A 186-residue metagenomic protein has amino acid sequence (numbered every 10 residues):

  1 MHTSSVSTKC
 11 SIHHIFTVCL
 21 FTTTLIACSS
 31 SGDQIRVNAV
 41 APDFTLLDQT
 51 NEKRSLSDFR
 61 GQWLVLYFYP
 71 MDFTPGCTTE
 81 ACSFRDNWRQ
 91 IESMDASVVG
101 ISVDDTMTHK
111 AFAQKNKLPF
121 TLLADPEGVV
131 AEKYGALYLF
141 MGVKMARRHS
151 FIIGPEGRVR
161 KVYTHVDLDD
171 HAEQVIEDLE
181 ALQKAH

Functional and structural regions predicted by a protein language model:
M1-C10: N-terminal secretory signal peptides that target proteins for export/translocation
H14-L25: Bacterial N-terminal signal peptides
T24-D43, H186: N-proximal helix/coil linker or "cap" segments that precede and/or mark the start of modular domains
A41-P42, W63, R147-H149: Short loop/turn microsegments at loop-to-beta-strand junctions
F44-W63: A short beta-strand-turn-helix
S57-T78, F84: Short active-site neighborhood of thiol/selenol oxidoreductases, capturing the structured segment around
T78-L118, V129-V130: Structural microenvironment flanking redox-active thiols in thiol-disulfide oxidoreductases
M145-H186: Thiol-/selenol-based redox modules, centered on thioredoxin-like and closely related oxidoreductase domains
